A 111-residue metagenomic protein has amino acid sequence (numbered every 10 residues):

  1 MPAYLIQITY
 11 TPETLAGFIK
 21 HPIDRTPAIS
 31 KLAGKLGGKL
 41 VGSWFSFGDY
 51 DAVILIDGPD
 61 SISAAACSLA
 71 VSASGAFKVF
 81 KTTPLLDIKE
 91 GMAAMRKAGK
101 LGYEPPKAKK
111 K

Functional and structural regions predicted by a protein language model:
M1-K31, K39, Y50, K89-K111: Short S/T/G/P-rich N-terminal loop/turn motif that feeds into the first structured element of a domain
Y4-T9, G42-S68: Short, well-ordered beta-strand segments in beta-rich or mixed alpha/beta enzyme and ligand-binding folds
G37-W44, V79-K81: A short linear hydrophobic-aromatic micro-motif
F45-G48, P84-E90: Residues that form or immediately flank small-molecule/cofactor binding pockets and catalytic motifs
G58-I88: An amphipathic, aromatic/His-enriched active-site/gating alpha helix that lines ligand/cofactor pockets
